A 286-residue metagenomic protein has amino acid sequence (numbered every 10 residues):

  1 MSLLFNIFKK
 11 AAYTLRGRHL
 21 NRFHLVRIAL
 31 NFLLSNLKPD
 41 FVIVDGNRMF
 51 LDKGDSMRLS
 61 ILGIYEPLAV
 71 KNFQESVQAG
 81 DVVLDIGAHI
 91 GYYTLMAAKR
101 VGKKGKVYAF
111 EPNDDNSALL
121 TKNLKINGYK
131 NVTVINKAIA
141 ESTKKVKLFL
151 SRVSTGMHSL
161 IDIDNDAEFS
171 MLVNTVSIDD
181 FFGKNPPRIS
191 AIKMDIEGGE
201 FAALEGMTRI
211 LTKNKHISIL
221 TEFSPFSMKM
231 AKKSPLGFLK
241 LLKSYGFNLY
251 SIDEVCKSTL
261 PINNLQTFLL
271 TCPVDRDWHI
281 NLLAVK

Functional and structural regions predicted by a protein language model:
M1-N123, N127, D166-F169, F181-P187 (+1 more regions): S-adenosyl-L-methionine
D55, A88-I90, D114, I139-E141 (+2 more regions): Short, glycine/acidic-enriched loop or turn micro-motifs at the edges of active sites
G63-V82, Y129, S142-K147, I161-N214 (+1 more regions): Short internal loop-to-helix segment that lines adenine-nucleotide cofactor pockets
L84, Y108, I135, N174 (+2 more regions): Conserved Rossmann-like nucleotide-binding pocket used by diverse enzymes that bind dinucleotide cofactors
G105, V132-T133, I217: Short, conserved active-site loop motifs that form the nucleotide-linked donor/cofactor pocket
D114-S117, T121-V153: Core alpha/beta nucleotide-donor-binding catalytic domains of modification enzymes
K125-N127, F149-T155, L236-L239, T267-L269: Short, hinge-like loop/turn segments at secondary-structure boundaries
S177-K286: Conserved acidic-Pro-Pro-aromatic motif
